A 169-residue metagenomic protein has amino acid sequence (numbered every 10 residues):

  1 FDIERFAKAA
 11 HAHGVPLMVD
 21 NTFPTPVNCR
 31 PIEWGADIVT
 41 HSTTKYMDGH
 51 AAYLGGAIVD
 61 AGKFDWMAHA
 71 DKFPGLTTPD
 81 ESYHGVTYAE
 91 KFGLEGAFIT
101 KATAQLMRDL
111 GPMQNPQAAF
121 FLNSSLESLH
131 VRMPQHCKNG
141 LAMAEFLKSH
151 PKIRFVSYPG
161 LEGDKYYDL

Functional and structural regions predicted by a protein language model:
F1-S149, S157, G163, D168: Conserved PLP-enzyme active-site core in the AAT-like
